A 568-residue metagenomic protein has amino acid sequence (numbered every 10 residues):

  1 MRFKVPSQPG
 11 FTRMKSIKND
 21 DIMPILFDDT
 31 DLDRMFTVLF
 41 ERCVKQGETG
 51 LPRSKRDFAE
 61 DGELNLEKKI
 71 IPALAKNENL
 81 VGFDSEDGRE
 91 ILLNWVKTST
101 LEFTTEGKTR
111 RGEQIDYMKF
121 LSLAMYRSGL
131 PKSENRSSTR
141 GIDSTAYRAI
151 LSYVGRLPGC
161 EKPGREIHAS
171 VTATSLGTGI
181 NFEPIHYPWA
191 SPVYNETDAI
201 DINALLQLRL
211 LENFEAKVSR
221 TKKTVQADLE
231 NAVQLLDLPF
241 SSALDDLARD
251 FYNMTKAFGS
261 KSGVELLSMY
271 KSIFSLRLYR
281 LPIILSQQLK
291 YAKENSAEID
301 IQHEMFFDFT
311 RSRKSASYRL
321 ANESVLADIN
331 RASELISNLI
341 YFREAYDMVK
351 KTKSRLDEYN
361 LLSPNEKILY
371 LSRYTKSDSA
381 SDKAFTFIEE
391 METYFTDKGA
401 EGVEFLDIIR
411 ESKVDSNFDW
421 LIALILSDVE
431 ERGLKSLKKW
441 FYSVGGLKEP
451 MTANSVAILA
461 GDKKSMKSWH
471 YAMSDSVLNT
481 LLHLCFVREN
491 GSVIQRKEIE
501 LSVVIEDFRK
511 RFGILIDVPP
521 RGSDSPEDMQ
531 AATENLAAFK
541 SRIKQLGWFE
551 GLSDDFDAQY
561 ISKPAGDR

Functional and structural regions predicted by a protein language model:
M1-N135: Charged, amphipathic alpha-helical stretches
K18-V38, K45-S54, F58, G62-L66 (+11 more regions): Alpha-helix capping and helix-coil boundary motifs
I22, M35, L39-F40, L66-I70 (+16 more regions): Generic structural signal of hydrophobic/aromatic residues within well-ordered alpha-helices of folded domains
T30, D61, N65, F83 (+13 more regions): Alpha-helix boundary/N-cap detector
K55, K108-T109, R136, V487-K497: Intrinsically disordered, low-complexity coil segments
T98-A292: Long, mid-chain structured domain cores
E215, R220-K464: Eukaryotic partner-binding/assembly regions in large regulatory complexes
D407-R568: Extended, charge-rich low-complexity regions and/or helical-solenoid scaffolds
